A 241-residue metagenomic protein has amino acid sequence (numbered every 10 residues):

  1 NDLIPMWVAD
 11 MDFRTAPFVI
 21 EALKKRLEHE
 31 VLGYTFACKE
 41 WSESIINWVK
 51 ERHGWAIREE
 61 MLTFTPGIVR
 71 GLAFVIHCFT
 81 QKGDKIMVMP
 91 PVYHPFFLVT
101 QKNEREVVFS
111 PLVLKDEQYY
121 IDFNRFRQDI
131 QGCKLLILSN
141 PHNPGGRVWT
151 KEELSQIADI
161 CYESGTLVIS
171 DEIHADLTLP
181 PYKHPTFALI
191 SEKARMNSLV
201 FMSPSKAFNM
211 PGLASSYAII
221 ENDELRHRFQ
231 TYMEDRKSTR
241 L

Functional and structural regions predicted by a protein language model:
N1-G67, F74: N-terminal small-domain helix-loop-helix segment of the aminotransferase-like
E21, S191-R240: Conserved core segment of the aminotransferase class I/II
I57-L62, K82-K85, R195-S198: Short acidic capping loops at alpha-helix termini that bridge into adjacent secondary structure
C78-T100: Conserved PLP-anchoring active-site segment centered on the Schiff-base-forming lysine
D84, R105, E163-L167, R195-M196: A short helix->loop->beta-strand "cap" motif at the edges of active sites that frequently abuts
P90, F109-L114: Short beta->alpha connector loops at strand-helix junctions that form conserved, small/polar/Pro-enriched
L112-P180: Active-site phosphate-binding strand-loop segment of PLP-dependent enzymes
